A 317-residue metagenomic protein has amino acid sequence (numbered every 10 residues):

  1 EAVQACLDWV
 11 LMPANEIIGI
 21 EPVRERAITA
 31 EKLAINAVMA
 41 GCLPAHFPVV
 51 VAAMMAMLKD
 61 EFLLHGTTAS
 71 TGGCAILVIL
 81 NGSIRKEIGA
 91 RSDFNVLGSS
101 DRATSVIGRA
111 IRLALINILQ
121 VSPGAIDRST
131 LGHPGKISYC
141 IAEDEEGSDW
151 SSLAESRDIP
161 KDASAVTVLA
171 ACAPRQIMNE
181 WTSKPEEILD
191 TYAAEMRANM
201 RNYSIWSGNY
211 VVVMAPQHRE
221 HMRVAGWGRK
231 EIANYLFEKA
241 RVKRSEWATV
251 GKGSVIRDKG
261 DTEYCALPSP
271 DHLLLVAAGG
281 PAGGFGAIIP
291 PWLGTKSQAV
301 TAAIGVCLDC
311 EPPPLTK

Functional and structural regions predicted by a protein language model:
E1-K317: Non-transmembrane, aqueous-exposed alpha-helical and coiled segments at domain scale
